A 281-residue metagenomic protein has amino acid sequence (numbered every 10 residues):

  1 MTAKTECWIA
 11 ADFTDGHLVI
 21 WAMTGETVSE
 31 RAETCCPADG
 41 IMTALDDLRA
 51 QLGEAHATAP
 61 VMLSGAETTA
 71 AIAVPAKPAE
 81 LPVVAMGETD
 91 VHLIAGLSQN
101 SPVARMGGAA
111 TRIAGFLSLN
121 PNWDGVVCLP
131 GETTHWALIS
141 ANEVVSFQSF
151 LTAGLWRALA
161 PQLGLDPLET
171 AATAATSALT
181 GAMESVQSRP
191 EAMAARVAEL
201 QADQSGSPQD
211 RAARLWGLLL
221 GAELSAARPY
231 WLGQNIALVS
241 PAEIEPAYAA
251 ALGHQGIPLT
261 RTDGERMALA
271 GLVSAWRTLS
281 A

Functional and structural regions predicted by a protein language model:
T2-R31, W123-A141: Gly/Thr-rich phosphate-binding beta-strand-loop-beta motif of the actin/hexokinase/Hsp70
A10, W21, G164-A281: ATP-binding/phosphotransfer module of carbohydrate and carboxylate kinases, centering on a glycine-rich
T14-V19, E67-T69, E132-H135, A242-P246 (+1 more regions): Gly/Ser/Thr-rich loops at beta-strand to alpha-helix junctions that form or flank small-molecule/cofactor-binding
L18, G25-A70, L168: N-terminal phosphate-binding loop and adjacent alpha-helix
S29-C35, V144-L151, Q255-E265: Short hydrophobic/aromatic-enriched beta-strand-loop microsegments
R49-V103: Short beta-strand-loop/turn "lid" adjacent to the catalytic site in phosphate-handling enzymes
A55-T68, G131, L220, G233-A242: Short glycine-rich phosphate-binding loop at a beta-alpha junction
G96-V126, H135-P190: Glycine-rich phosphate-binding loop plus the immediately following alpha-helix
